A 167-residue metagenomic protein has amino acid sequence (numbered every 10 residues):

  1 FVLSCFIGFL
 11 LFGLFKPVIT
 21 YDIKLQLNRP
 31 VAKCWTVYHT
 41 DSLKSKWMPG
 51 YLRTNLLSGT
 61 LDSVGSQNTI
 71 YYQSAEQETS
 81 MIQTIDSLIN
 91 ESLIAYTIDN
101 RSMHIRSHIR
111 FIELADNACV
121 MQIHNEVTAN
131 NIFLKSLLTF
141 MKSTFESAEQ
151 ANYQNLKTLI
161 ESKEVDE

Functional and structural regions predicted by a protein language model:
F1, Q26, N55-R106, A118-V120 (+1 more regions): Glycine-rich portal/gate segments that line the openings of hydrophobic small-molecule binding cavities
F1-N55: Hydrophobic ligand-binding cavity/cleft-lining segments
D22, L56, F140, T144: Conserved short-loop catalytic and cofactor-binding motifs
L27, V31, V37, E78-T79 (+1 more regions): Solvent-exposed, acidic/flexible segments
T97-Q150, E167: Beta-strand/loop substructures that line and gate deep hydrophobic ligand-binding cavities in soluble
